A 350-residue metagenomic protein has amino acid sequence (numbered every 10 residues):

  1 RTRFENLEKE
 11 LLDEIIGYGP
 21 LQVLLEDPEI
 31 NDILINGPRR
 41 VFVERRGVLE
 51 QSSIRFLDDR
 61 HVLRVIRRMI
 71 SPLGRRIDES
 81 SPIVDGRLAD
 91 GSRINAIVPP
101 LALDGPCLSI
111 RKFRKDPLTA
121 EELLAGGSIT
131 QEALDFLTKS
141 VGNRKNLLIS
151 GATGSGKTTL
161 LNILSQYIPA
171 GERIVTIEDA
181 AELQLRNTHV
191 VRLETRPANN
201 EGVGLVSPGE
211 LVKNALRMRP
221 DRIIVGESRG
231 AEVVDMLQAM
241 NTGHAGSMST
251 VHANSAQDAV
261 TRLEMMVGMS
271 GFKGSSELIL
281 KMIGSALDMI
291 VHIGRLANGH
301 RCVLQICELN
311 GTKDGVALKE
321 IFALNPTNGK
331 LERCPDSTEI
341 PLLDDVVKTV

Functional and structural regions predicted by a protein language model:
R1-E50: N-terminal anchoring/assembly modules that precede and organize ATP-driven motor systems
I16-E26, M69-G86, E172, S270-E277 (+1 more regions): Active-site phosphate-binding and catalytic loops of NTP-dependent enzymes
D27, I35, R40-N143: P-loop NTP-binding catalytic core
L134, T138-K139, R144-S150, I163-A286 (+1 more regions): Switch/coupling sub-region of P-loop NTPases
G154: Walker A (P-loop) phosphate-binding loop of P-loop NTPases
K157: Conserved lysine of the Walker
I283, A297-V350: NTP-binding/hydrolysis catalytic cores, primarily Walker-type P-loop NTPases
